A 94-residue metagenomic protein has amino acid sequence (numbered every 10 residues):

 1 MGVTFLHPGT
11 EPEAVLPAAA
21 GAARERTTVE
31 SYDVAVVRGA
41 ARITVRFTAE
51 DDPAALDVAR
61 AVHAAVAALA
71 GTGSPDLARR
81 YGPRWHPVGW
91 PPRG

Functional and structural regions predicted by a protein language model:
M1-G94: Long, contiguous binding/interaction regions
